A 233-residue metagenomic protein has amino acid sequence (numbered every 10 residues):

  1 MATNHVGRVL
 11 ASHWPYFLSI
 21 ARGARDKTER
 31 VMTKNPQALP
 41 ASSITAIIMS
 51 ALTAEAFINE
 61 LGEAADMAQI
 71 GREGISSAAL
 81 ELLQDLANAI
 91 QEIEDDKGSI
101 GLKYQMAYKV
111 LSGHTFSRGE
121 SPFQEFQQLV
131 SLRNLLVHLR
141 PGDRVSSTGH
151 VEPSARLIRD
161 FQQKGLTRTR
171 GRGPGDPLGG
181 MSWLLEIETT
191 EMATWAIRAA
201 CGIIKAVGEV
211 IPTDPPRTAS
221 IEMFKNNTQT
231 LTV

Functional and structural regions predicted by a protein language model:
M1-I44, I48, L52: Charged alpha-helical initiation segments
A2-Y16, G23, P141-V233: Polyanionic, low-complexity intrinsically disordered segments
R25-N35, A64, L136, R140-D143: Secondary-structure edge/capping motif, primarily at the C-terminal ends of alpha-helices and the immediately following
P36-L52, F116-F126, E186, T190: Short, charged/polar micro-motifs that form catalytic or ligand-binding hotspots
M49, T53, E125-L135, W195-G202 (+1 more regions): Charged, amphipathic alpha-helical oligomerization/scaffolding segments
T53-A65: Extended, well-ordered alpha-helical segments in internal regulatory regions
D66-D160, L166, G171: Flexible secondary-structure boundary motifs
